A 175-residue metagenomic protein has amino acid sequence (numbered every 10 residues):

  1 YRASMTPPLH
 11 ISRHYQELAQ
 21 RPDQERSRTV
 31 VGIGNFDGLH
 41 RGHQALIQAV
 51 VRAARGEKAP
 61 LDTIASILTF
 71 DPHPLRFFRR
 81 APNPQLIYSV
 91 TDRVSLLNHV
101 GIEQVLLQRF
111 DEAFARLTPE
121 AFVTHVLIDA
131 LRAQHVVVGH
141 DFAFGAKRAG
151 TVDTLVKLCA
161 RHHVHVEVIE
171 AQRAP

Functional and structural regions predicted by a protein language model:
M5-P175: Nucleotidyltransferase catalytic core that binds NTPs
